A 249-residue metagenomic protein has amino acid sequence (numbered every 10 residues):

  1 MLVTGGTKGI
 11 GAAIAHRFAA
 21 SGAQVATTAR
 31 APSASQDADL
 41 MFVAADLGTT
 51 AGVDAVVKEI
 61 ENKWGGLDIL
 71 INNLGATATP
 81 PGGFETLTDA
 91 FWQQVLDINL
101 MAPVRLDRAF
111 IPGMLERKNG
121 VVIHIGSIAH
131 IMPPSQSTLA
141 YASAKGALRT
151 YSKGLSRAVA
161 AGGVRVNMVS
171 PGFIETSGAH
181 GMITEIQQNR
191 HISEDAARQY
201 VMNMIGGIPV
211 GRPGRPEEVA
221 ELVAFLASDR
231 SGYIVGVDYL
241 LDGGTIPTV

Functional and structural regions predicted by a protein language model:
T7-K8: Conserved glycine-rich cofactor-binding loop
P80-F84, T88-L96, M204: Substrate-binding pocket helix/loop in short-chain dehydrogenase/reductase
P81, R212, V223-A224, R230-S231 (+1 more regions): Short C-terminal tail/terminal secondary-structure segment of NAD(P)H-dependent dehydrogenase/reductase domains
D107-R108, K153: A short, exposed helix-loop element centered on a Lys and neighboring polar residues
P112, R157-A158, G232: Alpha-helical segment proximal to the catalytic Tyr-Lys
I123-A147, S152-A161, F173-I174: Catalytic loop of short-chain dehydrogenase/reductase
A160, R165, I234-G236: Short, small/polar-rich loop/turn modules that mediate ligand/substrate recognition or access, typified
